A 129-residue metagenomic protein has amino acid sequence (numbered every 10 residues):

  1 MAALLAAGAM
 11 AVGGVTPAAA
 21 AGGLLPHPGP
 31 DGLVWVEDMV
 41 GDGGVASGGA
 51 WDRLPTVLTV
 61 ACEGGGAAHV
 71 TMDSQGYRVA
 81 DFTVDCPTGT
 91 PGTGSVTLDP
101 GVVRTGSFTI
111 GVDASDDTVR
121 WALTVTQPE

Functional and structural regions predicted by a protein language model:
M1-A20: Secretory targeting and sorting signals
T16-G49, P128: Transition segment at domain starts
D31-D38, R78-G89: Solvent-exposed serine/threonine-rich low-complexity stretches and specific carbohydrate-binding patches
G44-G49, P87-T105, T126-P128: Beta-sandwich interaction modules
W51-D73: N-terminal, post-signal-peptide region of Sec/Tat-exported proteins
R53-T59, D99-V125, E129: Noncatalytic modules at the cell exterior or secretory-pathway interfaces, chiefly beta-strand-rich lectin/adhesion
G66-F82, L123-T126: Short, surface-exposed beta-strand/strand-loop-strand elements in extracellular ectodomains
